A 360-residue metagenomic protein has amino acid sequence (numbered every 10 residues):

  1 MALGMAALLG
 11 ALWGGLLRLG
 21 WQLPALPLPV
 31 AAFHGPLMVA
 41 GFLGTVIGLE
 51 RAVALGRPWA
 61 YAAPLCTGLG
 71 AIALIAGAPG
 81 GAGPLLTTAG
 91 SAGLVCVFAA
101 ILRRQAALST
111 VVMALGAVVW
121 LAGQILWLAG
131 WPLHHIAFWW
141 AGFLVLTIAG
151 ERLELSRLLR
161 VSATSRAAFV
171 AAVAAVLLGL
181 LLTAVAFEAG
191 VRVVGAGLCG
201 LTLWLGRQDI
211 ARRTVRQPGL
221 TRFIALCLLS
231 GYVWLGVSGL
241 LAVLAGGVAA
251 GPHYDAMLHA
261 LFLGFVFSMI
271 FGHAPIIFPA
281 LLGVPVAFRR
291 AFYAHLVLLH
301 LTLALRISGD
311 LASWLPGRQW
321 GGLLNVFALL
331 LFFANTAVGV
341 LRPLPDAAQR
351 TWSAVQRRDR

Functional and structural regions predicted by a protein language model:
M1-R360: Hydrophobic alpha-helical transmembrane segments of multi-pass integral membrane proteins
